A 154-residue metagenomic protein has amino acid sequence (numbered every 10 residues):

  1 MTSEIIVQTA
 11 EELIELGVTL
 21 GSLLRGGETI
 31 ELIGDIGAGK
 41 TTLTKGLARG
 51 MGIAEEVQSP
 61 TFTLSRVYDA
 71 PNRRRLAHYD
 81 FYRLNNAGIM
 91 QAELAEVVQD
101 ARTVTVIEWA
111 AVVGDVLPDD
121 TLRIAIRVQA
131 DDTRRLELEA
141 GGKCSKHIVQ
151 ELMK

Functional and structural regions predicted by a protein language model:
M1-T19: N-terminal pre-Walker A segment at the start of P-loop NTPase domains
S3, R49, A87-M90, A95-K154: Short phosphate-coordinating micro-motif centered on Lys-Gly-acidic
G21-G27: Phosphate-binding P-loop
T29-E31: Short hydrophobic/aromatic beta-strand immediately N-terminal to the Walker A/P-loop
I33-D35: P-loop (Walker A) phosphate-binding loop of NTP-binding proteins
K40: Conserved lysine of the Walker
I53-Y68: Short beta-strand-centered segment that lines the nucleotide-binding/catalytic pocket of NTP-utilizing
